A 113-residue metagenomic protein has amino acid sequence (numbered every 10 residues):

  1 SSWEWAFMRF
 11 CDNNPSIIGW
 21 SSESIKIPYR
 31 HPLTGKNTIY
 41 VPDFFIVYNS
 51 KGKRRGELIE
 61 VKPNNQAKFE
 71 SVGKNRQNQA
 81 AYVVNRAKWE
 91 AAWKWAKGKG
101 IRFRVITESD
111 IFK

Functional and structural regions predicted by a protein language model:
S1-K113: Electrostatic, structured charged patches in enzyme active sites and in nucleic-acid/phosphate-binding
